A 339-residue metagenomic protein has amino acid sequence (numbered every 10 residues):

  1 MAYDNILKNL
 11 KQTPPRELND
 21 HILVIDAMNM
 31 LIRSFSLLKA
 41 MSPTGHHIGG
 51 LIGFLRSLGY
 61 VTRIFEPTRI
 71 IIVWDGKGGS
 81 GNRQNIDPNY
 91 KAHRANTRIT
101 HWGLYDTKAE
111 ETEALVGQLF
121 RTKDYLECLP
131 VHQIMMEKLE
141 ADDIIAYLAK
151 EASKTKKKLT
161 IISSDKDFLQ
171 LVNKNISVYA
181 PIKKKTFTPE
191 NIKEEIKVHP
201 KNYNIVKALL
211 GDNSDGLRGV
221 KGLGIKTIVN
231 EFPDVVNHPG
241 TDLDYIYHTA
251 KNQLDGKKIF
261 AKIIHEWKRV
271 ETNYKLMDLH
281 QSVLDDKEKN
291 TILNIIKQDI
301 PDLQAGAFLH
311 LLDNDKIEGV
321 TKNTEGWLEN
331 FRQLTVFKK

Functional and structural regions predicted by a protein language model:
M1-N19, H265, K275-K339: Low-complexity, acidic/Ser/Thr- and charged residue-rich accessory regions of DNA metabolism proteins
A2-N9, T13-L159, F168-K185, D278 (+1 more regions): Noncatalytic, basic helical substrate-engagement surface that gates or grips nucleic-acid strands
D26, L210-A261: Helix-hairpin-helix
T186-S214: A short, charged helix-loop
H199-P200, K258-T272: Structural motif
D244-I246, V270, Y274: Small-residue-rich helix-loop
